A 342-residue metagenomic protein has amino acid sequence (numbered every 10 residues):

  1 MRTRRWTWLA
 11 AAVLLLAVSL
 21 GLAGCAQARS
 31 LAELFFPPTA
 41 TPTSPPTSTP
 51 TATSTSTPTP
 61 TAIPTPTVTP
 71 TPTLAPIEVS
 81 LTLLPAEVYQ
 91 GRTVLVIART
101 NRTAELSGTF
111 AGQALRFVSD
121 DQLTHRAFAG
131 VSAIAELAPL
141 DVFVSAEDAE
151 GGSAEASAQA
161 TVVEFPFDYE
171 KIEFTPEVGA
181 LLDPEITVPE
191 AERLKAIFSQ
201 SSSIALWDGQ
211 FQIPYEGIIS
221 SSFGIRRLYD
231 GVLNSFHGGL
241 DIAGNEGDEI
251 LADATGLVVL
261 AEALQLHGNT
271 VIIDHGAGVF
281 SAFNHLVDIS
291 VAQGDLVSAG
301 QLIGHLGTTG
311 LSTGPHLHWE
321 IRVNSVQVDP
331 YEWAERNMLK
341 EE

Functional and structural regions predicted by a protein language model:
R2-A10: Bacterial N-terminal signal peptides that target proteins for export
A10, I77-E78, G300: Short hydrophobic/aromatic segments of transmembrane alpha-helices and their interfaces
A11-G21: Bacterial N-terminal signal peptides
A11-V13, T103, A252: Long alpha-helical scaffolds
L14, P85-E87, I97, V131 (+5 more regions): Residues embedded in well-ordered secondary-structure elements
C25-I77, T82, E342: Ser/Thr-rich, Proline-interspersed low-complexity disordered segments
P50, P64-I218, S222: Non-catalytic extracellular/periplasmic "stalk" and linker regions immediately N-terminal to catalytic or recognition
Q212-E342: Catalytic cores of peptidoglycan-degrading enzymes
